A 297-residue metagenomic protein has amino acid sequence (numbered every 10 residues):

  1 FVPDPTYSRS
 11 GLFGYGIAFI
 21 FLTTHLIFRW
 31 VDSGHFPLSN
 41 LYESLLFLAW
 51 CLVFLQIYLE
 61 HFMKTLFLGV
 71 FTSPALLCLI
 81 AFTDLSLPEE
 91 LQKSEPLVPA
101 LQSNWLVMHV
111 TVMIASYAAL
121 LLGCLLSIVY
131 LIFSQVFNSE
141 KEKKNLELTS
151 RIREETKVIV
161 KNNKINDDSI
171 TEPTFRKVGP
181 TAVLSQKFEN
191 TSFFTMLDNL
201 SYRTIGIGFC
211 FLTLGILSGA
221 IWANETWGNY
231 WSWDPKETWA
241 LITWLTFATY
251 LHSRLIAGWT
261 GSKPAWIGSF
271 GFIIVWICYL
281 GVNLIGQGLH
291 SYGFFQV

Functional and structural regions predicted by a protein language model:
F1-S94, L101, W105-Q135, N145-K187 (+2 more regions): Hydrophobic cores of alpha-helical transmembrane segments in multi-pass integral membrane proteins
N138: Acidic, metal/ion-handling microdomains and their immediate structural contexts
K141: Extended substrate/cofactor- or partner-recognition/assembly subdomains adjacent to catalytic sites in enzymes
